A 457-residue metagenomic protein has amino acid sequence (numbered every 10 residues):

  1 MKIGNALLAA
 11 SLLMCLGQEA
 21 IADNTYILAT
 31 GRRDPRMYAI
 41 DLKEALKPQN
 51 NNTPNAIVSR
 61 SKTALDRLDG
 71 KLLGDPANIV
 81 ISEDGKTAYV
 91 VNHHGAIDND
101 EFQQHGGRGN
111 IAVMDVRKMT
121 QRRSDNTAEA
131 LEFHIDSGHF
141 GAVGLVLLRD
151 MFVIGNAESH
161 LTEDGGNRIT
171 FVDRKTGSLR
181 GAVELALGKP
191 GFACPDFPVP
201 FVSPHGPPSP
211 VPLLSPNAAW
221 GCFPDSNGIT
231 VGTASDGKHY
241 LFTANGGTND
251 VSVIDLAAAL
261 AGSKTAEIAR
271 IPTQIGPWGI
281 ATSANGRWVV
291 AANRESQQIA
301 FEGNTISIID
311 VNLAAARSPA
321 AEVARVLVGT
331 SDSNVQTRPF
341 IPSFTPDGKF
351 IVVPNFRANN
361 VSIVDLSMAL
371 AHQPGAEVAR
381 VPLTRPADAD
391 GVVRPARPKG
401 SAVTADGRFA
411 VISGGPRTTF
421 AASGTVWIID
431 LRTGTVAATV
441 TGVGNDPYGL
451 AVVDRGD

Functional and structural regions predicted by a protein language model:
M1-L7: Bacterial N-terminal signal peptides that target proteins for export
A9-C15: Bacterial N-terminal signal peptides
E19-D457: Predominantly soluble domains enriched in secretory-pathway, periplasmic, or organellar proteins
